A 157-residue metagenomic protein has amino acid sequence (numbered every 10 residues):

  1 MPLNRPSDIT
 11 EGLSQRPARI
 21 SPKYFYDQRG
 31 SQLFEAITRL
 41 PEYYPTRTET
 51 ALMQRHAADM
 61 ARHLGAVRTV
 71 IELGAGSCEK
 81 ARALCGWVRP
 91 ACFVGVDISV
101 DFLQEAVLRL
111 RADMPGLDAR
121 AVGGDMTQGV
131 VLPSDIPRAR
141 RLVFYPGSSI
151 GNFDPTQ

Functional and structural regions predicted by a protein language model:
M1-Y24, S31: N-terminal auxiliary segments of SAM/dcSAM-dependent transferases
A18-Q28, Q32-L64: Class I SAM-dependent methyltransferase Rossmann-like catalytic core, especially the SAM/SAH-binding loop
V67-G76: Conserved class I S-adenosyl-L-methionine
S77-R89: Conserved SAM-binding loop of SAM-dependent methyltransferases across substrates and taxa, primarily the Class I
S99-V100: Conserved SAM/SAH-binding beta-strand->alpha-helix loop
L103-L110: Conserved SAM-binding loop
P115-Q128: Conserved SAM-binding strand-loop segment of SAM-dependent methyltransferases
G151-Q157: A short, conserved alpha-helix within the catalytic core of class I
